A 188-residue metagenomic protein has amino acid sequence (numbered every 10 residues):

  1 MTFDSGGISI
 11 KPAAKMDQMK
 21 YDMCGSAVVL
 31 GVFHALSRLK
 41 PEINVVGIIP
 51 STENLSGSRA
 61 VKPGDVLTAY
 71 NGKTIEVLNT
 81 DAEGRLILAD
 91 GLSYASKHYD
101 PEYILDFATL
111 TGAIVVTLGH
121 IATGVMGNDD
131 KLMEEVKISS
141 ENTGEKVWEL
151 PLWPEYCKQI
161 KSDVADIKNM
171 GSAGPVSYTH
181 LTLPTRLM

Functional and structural regions predicted by a protein language model:
M1-R186: A generic structural signal for tightly packed, nonpolar segments enriched in small/aliphatic residues
